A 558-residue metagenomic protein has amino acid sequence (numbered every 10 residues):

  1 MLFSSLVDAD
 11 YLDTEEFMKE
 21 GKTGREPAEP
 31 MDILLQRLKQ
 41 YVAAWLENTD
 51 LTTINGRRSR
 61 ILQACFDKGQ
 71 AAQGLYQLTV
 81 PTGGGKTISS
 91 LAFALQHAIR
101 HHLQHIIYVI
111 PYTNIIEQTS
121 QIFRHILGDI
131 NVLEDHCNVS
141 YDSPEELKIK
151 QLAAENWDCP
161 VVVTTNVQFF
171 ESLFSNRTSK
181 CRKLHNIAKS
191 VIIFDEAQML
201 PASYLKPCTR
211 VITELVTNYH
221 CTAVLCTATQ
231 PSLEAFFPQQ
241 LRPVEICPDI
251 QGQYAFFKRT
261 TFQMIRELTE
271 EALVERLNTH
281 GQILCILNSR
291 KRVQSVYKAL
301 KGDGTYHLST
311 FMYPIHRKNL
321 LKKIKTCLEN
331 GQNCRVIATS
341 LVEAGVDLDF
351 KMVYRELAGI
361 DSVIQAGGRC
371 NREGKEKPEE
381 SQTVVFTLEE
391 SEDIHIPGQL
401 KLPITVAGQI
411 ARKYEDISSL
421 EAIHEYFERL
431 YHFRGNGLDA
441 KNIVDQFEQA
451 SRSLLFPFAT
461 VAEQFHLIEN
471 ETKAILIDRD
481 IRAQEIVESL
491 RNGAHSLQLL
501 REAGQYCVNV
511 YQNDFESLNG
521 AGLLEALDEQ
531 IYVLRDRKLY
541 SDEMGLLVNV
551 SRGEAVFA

Functional and structural regions predicted by a protein language model:
M1-E47: N-terminal accessory nucleic-acid engagement/regulatory domains that precede and modulate ATP-driven motor cores
A72-A94: Walker A/P-loop
A94-L95, H102-I126, V139, S232: Conserved Walker A/P-loop ATP-binding site and its immediately adjacent core in helicase/helicase-like ATPase domains
T113, L133-L147, N288-K291, T305-K322 (+1 more regions): Conserved helicase motor
G128-F174: Inter-Walker segment of RecA-like/P-loop motor cores
N166-F170, T178-N218: SF2 helicase catalytic motif II
V216, E271-H280, I286, K291 (+8 more regions): C-terminal helicase lobe and adjacent C-terminal extensions/tails of nucleic-acid helicase motors
T222, C226-T279: Interdomain hinge/linker at the junction between the two RecA-like core domains of SF2 helicases
